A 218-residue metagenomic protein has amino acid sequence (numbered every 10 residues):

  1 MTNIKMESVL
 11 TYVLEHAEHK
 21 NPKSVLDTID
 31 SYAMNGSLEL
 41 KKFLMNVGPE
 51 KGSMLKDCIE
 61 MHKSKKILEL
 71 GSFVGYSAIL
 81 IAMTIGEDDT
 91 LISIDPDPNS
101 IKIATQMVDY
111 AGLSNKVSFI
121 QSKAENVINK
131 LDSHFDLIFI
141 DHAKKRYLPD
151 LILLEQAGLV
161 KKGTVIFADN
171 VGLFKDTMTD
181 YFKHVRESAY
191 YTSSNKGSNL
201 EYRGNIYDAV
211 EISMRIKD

Functional and structural regions predicted by a protein language model:
M1-L137, K144-F167, V171-D218: A short alpha-helical cap/connector motif
